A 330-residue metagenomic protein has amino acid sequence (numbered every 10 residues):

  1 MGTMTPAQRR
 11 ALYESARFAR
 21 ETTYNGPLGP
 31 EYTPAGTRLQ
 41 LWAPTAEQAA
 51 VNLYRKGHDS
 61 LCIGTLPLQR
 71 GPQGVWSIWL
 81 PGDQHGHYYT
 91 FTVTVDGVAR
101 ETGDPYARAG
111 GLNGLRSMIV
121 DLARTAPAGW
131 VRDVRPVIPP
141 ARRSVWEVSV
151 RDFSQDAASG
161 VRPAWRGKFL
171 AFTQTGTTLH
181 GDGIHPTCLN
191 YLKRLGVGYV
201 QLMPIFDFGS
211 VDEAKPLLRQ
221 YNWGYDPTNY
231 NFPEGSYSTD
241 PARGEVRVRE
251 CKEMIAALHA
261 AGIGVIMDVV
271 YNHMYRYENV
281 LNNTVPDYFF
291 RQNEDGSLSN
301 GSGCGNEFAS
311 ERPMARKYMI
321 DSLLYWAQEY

Functional and structural regions predicted by a protein language model:
M1-P34, R70-T177: The feature marks proteins involved in alpha-glucan
A35-Q40: Structural beta-strand segments of beta-rich domains
W42-A49, D83: Short proline/glycine-enriched turn/loop motifs at strand-loop junctions of beta-rich domains
V51-R55: Conserved aromatic beta-strand anchor motif in extracellular beta-sandwich/beta-rich domains
H58-L66, R100: Surface-exposed loop/edge segments in extracytoplasmic proteins
G64, G74-S77, H185: Short S/T/G- and acidic-enriched coil/turn segments that sit immediately N-terminal to beta-strands in beta-sandwich
R151-Y330: Substrate-binding/active-site clefts of carbohydrate-active enzymes
